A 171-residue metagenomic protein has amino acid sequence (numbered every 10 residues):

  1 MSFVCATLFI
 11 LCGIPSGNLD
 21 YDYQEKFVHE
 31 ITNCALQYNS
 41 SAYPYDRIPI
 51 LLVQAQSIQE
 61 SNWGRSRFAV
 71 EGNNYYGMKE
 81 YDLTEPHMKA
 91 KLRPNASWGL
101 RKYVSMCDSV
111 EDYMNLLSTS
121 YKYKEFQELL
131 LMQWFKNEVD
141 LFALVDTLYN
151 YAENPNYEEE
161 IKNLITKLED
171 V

Functional and structural regions predicted by a protein language model:
S2-Q54, Q59-V171: Catalytic cores of secreted/periplasmic lytic hydrolases that degrade extracellular macromolecules
